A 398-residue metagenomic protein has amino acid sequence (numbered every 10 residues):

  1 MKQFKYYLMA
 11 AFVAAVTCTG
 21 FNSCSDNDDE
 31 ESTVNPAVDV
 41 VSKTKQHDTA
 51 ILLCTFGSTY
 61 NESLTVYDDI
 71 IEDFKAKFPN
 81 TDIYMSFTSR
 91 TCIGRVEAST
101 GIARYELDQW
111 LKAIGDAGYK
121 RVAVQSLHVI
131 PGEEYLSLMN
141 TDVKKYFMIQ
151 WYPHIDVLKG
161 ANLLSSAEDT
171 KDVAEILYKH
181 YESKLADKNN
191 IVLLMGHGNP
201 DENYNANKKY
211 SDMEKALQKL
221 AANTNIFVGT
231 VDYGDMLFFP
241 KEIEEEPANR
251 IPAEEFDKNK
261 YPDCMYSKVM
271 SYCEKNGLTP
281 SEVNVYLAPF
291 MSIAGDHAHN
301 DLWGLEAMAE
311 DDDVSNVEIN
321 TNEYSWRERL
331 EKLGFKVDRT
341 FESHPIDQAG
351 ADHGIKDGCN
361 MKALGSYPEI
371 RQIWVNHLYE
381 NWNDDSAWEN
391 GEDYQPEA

Functional and structural regions predicted by a protein language model:
M1-M9: Bacterial N-terminal signal peptides that target proteins for export
M9-T17: Hydrophobic helical h-region of N-terminal Sec-dependent signal peptides in bacterial secretory/periplasmic proteins
C18-S23: C-terminal motif of bacterial Sec signal peptides marking the signal peptidase cleavage site
S25-A398: Extended amphipathic ligand-handling, pore-lining, and cofactor/metal-binding catalytic surfaces
